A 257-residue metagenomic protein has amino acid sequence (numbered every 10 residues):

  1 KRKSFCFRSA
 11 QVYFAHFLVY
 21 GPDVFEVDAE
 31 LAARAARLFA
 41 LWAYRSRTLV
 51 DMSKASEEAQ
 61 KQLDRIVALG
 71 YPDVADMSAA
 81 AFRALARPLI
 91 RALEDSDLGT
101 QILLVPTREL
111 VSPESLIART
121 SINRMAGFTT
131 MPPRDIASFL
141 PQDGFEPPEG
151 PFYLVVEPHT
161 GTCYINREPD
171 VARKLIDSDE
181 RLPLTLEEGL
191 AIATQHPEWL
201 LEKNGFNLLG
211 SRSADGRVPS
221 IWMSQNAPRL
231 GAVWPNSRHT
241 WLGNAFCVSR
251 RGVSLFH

Functional and structural regions predicted by a protein language model:
K1-R2, M52: Universal eukaryotic N-terminal targeting presequences
R2-K3, Q11: Charged/polar low-complexity intrinsically disordered segments
S9, F17, G21-L182, E188-H257: A binding-site-centric feature that preferentially detects glycan-recognition modules on secreted/surface proteins
